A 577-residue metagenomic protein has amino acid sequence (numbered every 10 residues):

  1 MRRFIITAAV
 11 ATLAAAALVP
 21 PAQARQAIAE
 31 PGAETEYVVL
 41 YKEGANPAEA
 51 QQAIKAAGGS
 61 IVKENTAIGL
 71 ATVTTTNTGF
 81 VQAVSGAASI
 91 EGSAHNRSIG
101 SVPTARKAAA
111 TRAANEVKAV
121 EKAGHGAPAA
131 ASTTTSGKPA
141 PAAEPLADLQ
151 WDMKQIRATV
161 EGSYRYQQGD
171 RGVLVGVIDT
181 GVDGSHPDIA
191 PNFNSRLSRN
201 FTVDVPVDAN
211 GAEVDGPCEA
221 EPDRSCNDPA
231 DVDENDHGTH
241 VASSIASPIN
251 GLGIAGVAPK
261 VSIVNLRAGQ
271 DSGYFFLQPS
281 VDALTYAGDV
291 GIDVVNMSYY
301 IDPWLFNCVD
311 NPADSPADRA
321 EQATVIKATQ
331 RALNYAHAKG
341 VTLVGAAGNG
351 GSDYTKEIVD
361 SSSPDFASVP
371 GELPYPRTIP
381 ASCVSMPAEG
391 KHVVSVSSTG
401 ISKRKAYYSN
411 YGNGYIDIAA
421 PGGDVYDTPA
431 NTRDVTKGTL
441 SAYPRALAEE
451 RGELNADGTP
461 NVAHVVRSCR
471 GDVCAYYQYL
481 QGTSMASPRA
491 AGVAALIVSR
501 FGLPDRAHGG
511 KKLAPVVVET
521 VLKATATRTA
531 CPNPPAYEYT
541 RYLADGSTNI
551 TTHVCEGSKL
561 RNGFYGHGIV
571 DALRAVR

Functional and structural regions predicted by a protein language model:
M1-A24: Secretory targeting and sorting signals
A27, Q51-L149, R404: Autoinhibitory propeptides
A29, V62-K63, G291-Y299, Y476-Y477 (+1 more regions): C-terminal subdomain of the subtilisin-like protease fold in secreted/lumenal serine endopeptidases
E36-N46: Short, surface-exposed ligand-recognition loops at beta-strand->loop->(often short) alpha-helix junctions that present
V38-V39, K63, T72, G92 (+14 more regions): Structural recognition of the beta-strand scaffold that forms the well-ordered cores of secreted hydrolase catalytic
T135, A140-K260, D282-T324, N349-A367 (+3 more regions): Active-site core segment of subtilase-fold serine proteases
S163-D170, A255-A258, Y274-M297, N307-P312 (+6 more regions): Mature extracellular/periplasmic domains of secretome proteins
D204, V369-A495, L573-R574: Extracellular S/T/G-rich loop segment that most often corresponds to the catalytic His/Ser-adjacent loop
